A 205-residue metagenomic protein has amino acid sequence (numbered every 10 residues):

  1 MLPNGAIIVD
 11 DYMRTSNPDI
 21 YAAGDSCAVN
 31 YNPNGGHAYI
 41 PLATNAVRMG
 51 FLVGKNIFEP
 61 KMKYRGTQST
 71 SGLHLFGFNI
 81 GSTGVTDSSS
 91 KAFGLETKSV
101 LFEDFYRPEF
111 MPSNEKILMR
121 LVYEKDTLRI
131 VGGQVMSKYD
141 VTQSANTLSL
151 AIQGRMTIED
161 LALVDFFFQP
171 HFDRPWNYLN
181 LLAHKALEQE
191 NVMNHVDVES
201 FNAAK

Functional and structural regions predicted by a protein language model:
M1-L52, A151: FAD-site-proximal beta/loop scaffold in flavoenzymes
V29-Y139, P170, R174, Y178 (+1 more regions): Mid-to-C-terminal Rossmann-like scaffold of FAD/NAD(P)H-dependent oxidoreductases
E96, T157-I158: Residue-level detector of anion-binding/catalytic polar loops
Y139-T157: A short, polar/charged loop-to-alpha-helix boundary motif
I158-F168: Short, well-structured alpha-helical segments that form the helix of a local strand-helix-strand
